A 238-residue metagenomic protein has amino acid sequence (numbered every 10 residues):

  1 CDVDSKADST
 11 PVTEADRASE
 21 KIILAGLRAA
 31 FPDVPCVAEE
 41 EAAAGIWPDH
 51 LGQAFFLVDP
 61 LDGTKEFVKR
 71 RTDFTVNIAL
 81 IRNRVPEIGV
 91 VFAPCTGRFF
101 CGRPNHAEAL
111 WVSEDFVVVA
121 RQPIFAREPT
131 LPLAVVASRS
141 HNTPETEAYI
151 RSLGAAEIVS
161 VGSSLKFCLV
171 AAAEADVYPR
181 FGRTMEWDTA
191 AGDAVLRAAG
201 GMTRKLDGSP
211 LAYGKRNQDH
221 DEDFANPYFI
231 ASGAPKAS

Functional and structural regions predicted by a protein language model:
C1-L61, F125, A148-S152, S209 (+1 more regions): N-terminal subdomain of lithium-sensitive/metallo-dependent phosphomonoesterases centered on the IMPase/IPPase/PAP
D16, L27, T64, A93 (+4 more regions): Residue-level signal for inorganic ion chemistry
R17, K21, E40, P60-G63 (+5 more regions): Generic detector of well-ordered alpha-helical packing
P35, G154-E157, M202: Conserved beta-strand segments of alpha/beta enzyme cores
G52-V91: Glycine-rich active-site/cofactor-binding loop and its immediate structural neighborhood
I78-C168, K215-S238: Acidic beta-strand-loop-alpha-helix segment within the catalytic core of divalent metal-dependent phosphate-processing
R151, C168-S238: Oxyanion/phosphate-interacting regions
